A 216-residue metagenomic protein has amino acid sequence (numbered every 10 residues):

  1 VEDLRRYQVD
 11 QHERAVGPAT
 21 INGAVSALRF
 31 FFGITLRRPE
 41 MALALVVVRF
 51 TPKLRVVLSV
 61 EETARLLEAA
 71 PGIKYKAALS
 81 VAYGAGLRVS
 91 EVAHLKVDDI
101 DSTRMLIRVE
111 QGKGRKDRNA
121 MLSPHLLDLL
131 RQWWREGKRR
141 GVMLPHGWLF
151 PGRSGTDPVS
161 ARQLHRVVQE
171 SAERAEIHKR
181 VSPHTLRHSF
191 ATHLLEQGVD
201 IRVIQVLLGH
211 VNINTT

Functional and structural regions predicted by a protein language model:
V1-T216: Conserved catalytic core of the tyrosine transesterase superfamily
